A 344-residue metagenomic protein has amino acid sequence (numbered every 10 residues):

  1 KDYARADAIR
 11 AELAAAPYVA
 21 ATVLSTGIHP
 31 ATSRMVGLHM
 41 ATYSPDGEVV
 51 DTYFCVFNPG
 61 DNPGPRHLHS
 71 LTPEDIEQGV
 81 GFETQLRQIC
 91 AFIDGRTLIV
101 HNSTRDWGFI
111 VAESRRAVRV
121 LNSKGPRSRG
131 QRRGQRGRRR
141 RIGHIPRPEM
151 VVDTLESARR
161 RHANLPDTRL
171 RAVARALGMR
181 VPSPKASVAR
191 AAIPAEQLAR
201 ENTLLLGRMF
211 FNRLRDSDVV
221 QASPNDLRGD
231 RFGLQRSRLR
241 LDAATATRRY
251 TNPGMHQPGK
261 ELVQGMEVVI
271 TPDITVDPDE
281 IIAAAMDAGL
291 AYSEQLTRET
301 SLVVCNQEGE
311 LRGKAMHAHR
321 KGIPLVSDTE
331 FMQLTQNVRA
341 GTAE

Functional and structural regions predicted by a protein language model:
K1-A21, V50, R339: N-terminal accessory regions of nucleic-acid-interacting proteins
A16-P17, A31-L38, T42-L71, I93-R228: Metal-dependent phosphoesterase core characteristic of DEDDh/y 3'-5' exonuclease domains
V23-A31: Short acidic, Gly/Ser-rich segments with clustered Asp/Glu that frequently serve as metal-coordination loops in enzyme
T26, S103-D106, G309: Short glycine-rich anion-binding loops that position phosphate/pyrophosphate groups of nucleotides and phosphorylated
H67-D75, Q295, E299: Short, basic, glycine/proline-bearing loop/turn elements
D75-I89: Glycine-rich, highly charged phosphate/nucleotide-binding loops
G79, V100-N102, C305-N306: Short His-Asn-centered micro-motif
R215-E344: DNA strand-break repair and replication-stress modules
